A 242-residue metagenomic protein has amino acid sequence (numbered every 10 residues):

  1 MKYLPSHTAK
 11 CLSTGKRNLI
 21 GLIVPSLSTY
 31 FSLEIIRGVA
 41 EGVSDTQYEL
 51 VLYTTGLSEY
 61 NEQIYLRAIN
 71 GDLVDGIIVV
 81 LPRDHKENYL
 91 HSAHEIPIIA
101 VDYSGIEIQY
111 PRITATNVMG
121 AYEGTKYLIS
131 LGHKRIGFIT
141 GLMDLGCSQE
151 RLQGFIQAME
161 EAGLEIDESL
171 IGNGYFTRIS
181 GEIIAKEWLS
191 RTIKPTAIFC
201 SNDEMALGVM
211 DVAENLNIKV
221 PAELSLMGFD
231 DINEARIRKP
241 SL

Functional and structural regions predicted by a protein language model:
M1-N18, Q153, M159: N-terminal helix-turn-helix DNA-binding module of bacterial transcription factors
G15-K126, S130, W188-S190, K194: Alpha-helical recognition/docking segments in bacterial nutrient-uptake and carbohydrate-utilization systems
G21, I78, G137-F138, F199: Conserved beta-strand positions in the central sheet of alpha/beta enzyme cores
P25-E34, L52-N61, Y103, I113-E123 (+3 more regions): Hinge/beta->alpha junction and helix N-cap segments in small-molecule ligand-binding domains
V43, A158-M159, L189, A213: Conserved hydrophobic residues forming the short capping helix/wall of the S-adenosyl-L-methionine
Y89-I96, Q157, V209-I218: Glycosyltransferases and closely related glycan-assembly transferases that use nucleotide-activated donors
K134-R135, I166-L170, V220-L226: Short acidic capping loops at alpha-helix termini that bridge into adjacent secondary structure
I184-L242: Flexible loop/turn connectors
